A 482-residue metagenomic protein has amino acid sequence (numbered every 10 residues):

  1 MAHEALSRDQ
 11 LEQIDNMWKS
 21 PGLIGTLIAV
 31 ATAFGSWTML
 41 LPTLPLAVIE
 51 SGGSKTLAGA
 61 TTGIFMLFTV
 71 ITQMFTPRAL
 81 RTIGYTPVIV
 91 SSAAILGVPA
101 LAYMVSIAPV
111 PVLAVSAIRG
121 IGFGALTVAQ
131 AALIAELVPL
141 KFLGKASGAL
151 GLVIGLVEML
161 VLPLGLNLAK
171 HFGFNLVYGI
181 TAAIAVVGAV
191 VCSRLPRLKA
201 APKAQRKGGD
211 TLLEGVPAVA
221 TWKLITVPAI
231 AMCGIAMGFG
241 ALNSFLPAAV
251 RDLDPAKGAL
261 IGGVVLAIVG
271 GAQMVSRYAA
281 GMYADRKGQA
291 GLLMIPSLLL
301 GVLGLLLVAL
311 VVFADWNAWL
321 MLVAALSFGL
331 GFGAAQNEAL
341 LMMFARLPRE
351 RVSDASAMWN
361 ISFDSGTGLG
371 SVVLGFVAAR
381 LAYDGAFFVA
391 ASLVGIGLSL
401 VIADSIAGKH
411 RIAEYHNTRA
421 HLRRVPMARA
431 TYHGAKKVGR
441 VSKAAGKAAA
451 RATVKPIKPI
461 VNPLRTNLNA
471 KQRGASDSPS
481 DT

Functional and structural regions predicted by a protein language model:
A2-S20, R197-P228, R419-G434: Juxtamembrane intracellular "pre-TM" segments in multi-pass secondary transporters
T43-K55, S244-L260: Short amphipathic helix-loop junctions that connect adjacent transmembrane helices in Major Facilitator Superfamily/SLC
M66-M74, E158-M159, G270-Y278, G368: Residue-level signature of mid-helix packing/kink "hotspots" within the transmembrane helices of 12-pass Major
I71-Y103: Conserved MFS/SLC helix-loop-helix module at the cytosolic interface between two early adjacent transmembrane helices
T72-G84, S276-Q289: Helix-to-loop junctions at the C-terminal end of transmembrane segments in multipass secondary transporters
T82-S92, R286-L298: Cytoplasmic membrane-interface "Motif A"-like loop-to-helix N-cap segments of 12-TM Major Facilitator Superfamily
I95-I107, L300-A314: C-terminal ends and interior cores of transmembrane alpha-helices in multi-pass membrane transporters/permeases
A117-I154: Cytoplasmic helix-loop-helix junction between adjacent transmembrane helices in 12-TM secondary transporters
